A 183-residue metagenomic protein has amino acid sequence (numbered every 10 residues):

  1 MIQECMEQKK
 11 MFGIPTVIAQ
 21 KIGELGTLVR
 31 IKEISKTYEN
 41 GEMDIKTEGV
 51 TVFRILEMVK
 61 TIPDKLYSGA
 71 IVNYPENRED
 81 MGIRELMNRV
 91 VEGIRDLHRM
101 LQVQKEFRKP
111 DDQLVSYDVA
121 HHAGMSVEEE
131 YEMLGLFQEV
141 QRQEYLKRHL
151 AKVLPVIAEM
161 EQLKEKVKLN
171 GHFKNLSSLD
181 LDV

Functional and structural regions predicted by a protein language model:
M1-V183: N-terminal low-complexity, acidic/polar interaction/targeting segments
